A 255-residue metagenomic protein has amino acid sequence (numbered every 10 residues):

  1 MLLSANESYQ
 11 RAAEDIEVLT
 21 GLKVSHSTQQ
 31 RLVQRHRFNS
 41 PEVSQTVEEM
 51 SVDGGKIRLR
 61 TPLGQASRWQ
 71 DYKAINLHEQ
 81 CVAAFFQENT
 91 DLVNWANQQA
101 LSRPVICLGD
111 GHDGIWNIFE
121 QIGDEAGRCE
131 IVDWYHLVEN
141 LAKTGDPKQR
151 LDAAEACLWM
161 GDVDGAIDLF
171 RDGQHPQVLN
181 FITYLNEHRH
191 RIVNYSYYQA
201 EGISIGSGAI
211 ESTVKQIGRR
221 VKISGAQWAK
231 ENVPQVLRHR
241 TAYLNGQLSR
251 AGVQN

Functional and structural regions predicted by a protein language model:
M1-N6: Short, amphipathic alpha-helical "recognition" segments used to contact nucleic acids or chromatin
E7, L22-C107, I118, H188: RNase H-like nuclease fold core
Y9-A12, N76, V193, Y197-Y198: General secondary-structure edge motif
R11-G21: DNA-recognition alpha helix
V18, F38, Q121-D124: Secondary-structure boundary motif
V33, W95-N255: Acidic/histidine-rich catalytic cores and adjacent linkers of DNA breakage/strand-transfer/modification proteins
